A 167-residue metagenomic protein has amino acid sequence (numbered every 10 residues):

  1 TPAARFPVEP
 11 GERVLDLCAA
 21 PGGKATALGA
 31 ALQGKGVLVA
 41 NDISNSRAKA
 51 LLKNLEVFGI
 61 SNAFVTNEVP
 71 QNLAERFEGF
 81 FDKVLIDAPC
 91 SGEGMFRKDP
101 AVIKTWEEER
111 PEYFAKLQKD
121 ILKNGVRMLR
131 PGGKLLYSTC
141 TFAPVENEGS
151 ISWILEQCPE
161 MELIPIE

Functional and structural regions predicted by a protein language model:
T1-E167: S-adenosylmethionine
